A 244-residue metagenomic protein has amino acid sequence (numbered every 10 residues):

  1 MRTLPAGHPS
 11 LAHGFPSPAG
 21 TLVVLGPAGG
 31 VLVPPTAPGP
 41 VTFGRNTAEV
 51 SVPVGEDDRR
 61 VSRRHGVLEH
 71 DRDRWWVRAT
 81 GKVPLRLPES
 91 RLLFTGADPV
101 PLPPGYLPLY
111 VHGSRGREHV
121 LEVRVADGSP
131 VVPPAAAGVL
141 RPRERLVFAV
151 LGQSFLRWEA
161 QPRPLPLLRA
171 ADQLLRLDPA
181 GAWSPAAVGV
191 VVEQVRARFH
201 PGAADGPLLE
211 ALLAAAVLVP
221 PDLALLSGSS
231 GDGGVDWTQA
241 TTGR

Functional and structural regions predicted by a protein language model:
M1-G55: Intrinsically disordered, low-complexity acidic Ser/Thr-rich regulatory segments
M1-S17, L102-R244: Regulatory inter-domain linker segments that are low-complexity and enriched for serine/threonine/proline
A19-T21, A28-V41, D71, R141 (+3 more regions): Compositionally biased accessory segments in Actinobacterial proteins
T21-L25, V77, L107-G113: Short, hydrophobic/proline-enriched secondary-structure or compact coil segments at domain edges
V31-L109: Forkhead-associated
